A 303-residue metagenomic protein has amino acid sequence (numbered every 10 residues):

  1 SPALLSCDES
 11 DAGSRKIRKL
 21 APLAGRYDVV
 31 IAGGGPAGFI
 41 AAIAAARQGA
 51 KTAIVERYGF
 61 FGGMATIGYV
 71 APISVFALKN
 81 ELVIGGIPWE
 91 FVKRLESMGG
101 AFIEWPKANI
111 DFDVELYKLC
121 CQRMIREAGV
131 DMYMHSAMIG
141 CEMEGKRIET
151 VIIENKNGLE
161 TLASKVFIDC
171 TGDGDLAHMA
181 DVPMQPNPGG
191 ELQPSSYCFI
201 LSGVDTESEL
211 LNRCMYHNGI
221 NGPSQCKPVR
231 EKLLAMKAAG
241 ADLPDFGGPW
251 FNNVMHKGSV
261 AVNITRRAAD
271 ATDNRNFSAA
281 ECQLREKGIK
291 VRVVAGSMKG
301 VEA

Functional and structural regions predicted by a protein language model:
P2-K16: N-terminal twin-arginine translocation
A21-A37, A53: Beta1/beta-strand and adjacent pyrophosphate-binding region of the FAD-binding site in flavoprotein oxidoreductases
G25-Y27, N157-V166: Core beta-strand elements of the Rossmann-like FAD/NAD(P) dinucleotide-binding domain in flavoenzyme oxidoreductases
A32, L162-D173: Short hydrophobic core segments
P36, D111-L116, C282-R285: Soluble non-cytosolic domains of exported or imported proteins
A44, A50-K51, E56-G140, E144 (+1 more regions): Conserved N-terminal/central alpha/beta ligand/cofactor-binding core
E142-T161: Conserved beta-strand-loop-beta-strand element in the redox core of flavoprotein oxidoreductases
G174-A303: Rossmann-like dinucleotide-binding core of oxidoreductases
